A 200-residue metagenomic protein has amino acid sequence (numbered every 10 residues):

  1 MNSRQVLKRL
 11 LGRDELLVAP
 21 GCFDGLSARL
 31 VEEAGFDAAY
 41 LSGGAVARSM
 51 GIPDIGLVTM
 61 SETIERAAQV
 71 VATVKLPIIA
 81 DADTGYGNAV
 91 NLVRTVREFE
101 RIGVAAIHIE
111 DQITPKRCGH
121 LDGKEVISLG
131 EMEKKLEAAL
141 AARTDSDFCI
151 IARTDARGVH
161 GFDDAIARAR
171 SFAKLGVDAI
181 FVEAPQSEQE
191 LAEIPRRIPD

Functional and structural regions predicted by a protein language model:
N2-D200: Alpha/beta enzyme core
